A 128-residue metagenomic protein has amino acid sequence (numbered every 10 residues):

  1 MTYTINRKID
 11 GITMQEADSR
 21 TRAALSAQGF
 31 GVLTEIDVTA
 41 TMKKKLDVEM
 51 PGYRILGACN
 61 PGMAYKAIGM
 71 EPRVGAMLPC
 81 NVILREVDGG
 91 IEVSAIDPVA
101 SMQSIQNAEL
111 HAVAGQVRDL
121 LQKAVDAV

Functional and structural regions predicted by a protein language model:
M1-Q28: Terminal, regulation- and interaction-focused segments at domain boundaries
R22, T39-A40, Q122: Short glycine-/small-residue-rich flexible loop motifs, especially phosphate/cofactor-binding loops
A27, K44-K45, A127: Residues at alpha-helix termini
G31-L33, D37-I83: Compact, glycine-rich, soluble single-domain proteins
C80-N107: Beta-strand/loop substructures that line and gate deep hydrophobic ligand-binding cavities in soluble
S104-V128: Well-ordered alpha/beta subsegment
